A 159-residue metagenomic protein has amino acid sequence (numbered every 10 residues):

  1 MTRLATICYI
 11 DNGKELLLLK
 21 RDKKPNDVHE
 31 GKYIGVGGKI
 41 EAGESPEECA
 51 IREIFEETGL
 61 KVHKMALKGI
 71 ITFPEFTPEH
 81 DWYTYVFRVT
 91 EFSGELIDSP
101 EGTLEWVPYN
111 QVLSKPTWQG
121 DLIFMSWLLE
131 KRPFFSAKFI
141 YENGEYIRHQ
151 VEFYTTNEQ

Functional and structural regions predicted by a protein language model:
M1-L17: Conserved N-terminal beta-strand and adjoining loop/helix that marks the start of the Nudix/MutT-like hydrolase domain
L17-L18, P25-V28: Short N-terminal binding/cap micro-motifs at the start of the first secondary-structure element
L19, I70, H149-V151: Residue-level detector of high-confidence beta-strand sites
D27-G31, D81: A conserved beta-turn-beta hairpin within the catalytic core of GNAT-like acetyltransferases that forms part
Y33-K39: Short glycine-enriched, charge-decorated loop/helix-capping segments at active-site entrances that position
I40-H63, F73-L128, Q150-Q159: Unchanged
F134-Q159: Acidic/histidine-enriched, glycine/proline-rich intrinsically disordered or flexible terminal extensions
